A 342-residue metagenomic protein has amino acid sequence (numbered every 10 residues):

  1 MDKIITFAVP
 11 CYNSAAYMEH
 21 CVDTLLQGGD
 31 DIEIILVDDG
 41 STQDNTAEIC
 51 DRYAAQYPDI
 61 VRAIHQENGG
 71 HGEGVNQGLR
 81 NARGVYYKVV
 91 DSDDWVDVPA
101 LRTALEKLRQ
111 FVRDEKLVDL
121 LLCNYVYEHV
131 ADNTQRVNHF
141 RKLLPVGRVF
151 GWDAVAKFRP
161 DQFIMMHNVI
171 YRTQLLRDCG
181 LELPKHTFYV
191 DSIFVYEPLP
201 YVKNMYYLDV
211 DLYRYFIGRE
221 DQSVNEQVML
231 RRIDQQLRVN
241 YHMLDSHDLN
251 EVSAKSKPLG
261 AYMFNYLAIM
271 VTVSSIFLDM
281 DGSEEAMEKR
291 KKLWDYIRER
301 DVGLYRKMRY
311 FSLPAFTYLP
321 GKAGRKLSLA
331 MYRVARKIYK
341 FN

Functional and structural regions predicted by a protein language model:
M1-T24: N-proximal low-complexity "stem/linker" segments adjacent to membrane-targeting elements
D23-I32: Short, acidic, metal-binding catalytic loop of nucleotide-sugar glycosyltransferases
T24, D38-E48: A conserved acidic beta->alpha catalytic loop
Q66-A82: Glycine-rich, basic loop-to-helix element that forms the pyrophosphate-binding segment of sugar-nucleotide handling
H71, D94-M205, I217, D221-M229: Donor-binding/catalytic cores of nucleotide-activated saccharide and glycerol-phosphate transferases/polymerases
Y87: Short aromatic/hydrophobic "clamp" motif used to bind/position activated sugar donors
H186-T187, N204-V239, M280-E288: Nucleotide-sugar-dependent glycosyltransferase catalytic core
D279-N342: Membrane-interface aromatic/basic loop that binds lipid-linked glycans or pyrophosphate carriers, typified by
